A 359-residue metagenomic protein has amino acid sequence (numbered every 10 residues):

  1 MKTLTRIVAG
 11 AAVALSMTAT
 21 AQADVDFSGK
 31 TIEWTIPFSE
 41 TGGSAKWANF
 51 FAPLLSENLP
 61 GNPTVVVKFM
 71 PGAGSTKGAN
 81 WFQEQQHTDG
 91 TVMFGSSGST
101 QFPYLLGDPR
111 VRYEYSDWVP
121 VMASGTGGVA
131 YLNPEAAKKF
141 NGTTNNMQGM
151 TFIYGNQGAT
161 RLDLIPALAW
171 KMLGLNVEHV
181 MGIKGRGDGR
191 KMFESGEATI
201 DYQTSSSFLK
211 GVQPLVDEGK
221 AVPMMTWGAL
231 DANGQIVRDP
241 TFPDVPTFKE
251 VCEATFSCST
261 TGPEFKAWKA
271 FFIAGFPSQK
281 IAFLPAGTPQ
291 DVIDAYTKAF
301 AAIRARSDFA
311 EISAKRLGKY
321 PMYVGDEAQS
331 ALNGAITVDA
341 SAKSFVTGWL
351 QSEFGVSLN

Functional and structural regions predicted by a protein language model:
M1-G29, E353-N359: Short, low-complexity disordered leader/linker segments with a strong preference for bacterial N-terminal type II
D24-I32, E57-V65, W81-V92, Y104-T199 (+3 more regions): Hinge/capping helix and adjacent helix->loop/strand transition within the periplasmic-binding protein
E33-F51, G72-G74, G155-R161: Extracytoplasmic "Venus flytrap"
M70-G78, V180-S195, S206-F208, D326: Short helix-initiation/N-cap motifs at beta->coil->alpha
F94-T100, L106, G185-R186, Y202-K210 (+2 more regions): Beta->alpha turn/N-cap motifs
V212-R304, S352-N359: C-terminal lobe and pocket-closing loops of periplasmic/extracytoplasmic Venus-flytrap solute-binding proteins
I236, A301-G318, F345-V346: Periplasmic-binding protein-like
V324-N359: Extracellular/periplasmic bilobal clamshell ligand-binding domains
